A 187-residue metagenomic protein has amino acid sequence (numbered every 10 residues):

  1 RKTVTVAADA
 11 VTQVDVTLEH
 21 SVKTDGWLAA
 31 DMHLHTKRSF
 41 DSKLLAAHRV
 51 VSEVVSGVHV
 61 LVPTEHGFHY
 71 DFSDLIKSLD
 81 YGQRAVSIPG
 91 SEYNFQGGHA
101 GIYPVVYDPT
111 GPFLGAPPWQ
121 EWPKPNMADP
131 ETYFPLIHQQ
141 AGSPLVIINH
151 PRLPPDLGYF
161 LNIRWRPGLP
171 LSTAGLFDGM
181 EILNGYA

Functional and structural regions predicted by a protein language model:
R1-A187: Extended, charged catalytic domains and RNA/DNA-binding interfaces, predominantly in divalent-metal-using enzymes
